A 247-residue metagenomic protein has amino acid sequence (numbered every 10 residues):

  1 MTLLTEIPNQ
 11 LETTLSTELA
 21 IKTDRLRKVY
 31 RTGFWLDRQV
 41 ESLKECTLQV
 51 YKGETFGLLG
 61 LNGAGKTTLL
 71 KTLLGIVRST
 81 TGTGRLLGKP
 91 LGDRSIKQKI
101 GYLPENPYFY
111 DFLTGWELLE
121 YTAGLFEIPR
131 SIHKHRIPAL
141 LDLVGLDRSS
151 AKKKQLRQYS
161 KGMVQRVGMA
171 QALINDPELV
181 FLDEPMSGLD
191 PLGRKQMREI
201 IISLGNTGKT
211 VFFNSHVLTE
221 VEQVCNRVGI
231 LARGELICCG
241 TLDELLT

Functional and structural regions predicted by a protein language model:
M1-Q39: ABC-family P-loop ATPase nucleotide-binding domain
I21, K28-A232, I237-C238: ABC transporter nucleotide-binding domains
L26, T241-L242: A generic "binding-loop/recognition-motif" signal
D243-T247: Short acidic-hydrophobic catalytic motif
